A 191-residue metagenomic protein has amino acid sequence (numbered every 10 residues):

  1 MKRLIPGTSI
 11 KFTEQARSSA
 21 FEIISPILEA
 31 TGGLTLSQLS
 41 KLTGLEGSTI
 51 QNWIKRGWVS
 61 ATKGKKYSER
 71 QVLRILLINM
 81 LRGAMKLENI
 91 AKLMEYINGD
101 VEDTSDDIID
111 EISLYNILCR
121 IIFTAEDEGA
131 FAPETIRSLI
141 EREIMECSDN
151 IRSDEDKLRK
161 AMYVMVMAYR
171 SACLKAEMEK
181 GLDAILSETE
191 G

Functional and structural regions predicted by a protein language model:
M1-N98: Basic helix-turn-helix/winged-helix DNA-binding cores and closely related short helical interaction motifs
D100-G191: Intrinsically disordered, low-complexity, charge-dense segments enriched in Lys/Arg and Glu/Asp interspersed
